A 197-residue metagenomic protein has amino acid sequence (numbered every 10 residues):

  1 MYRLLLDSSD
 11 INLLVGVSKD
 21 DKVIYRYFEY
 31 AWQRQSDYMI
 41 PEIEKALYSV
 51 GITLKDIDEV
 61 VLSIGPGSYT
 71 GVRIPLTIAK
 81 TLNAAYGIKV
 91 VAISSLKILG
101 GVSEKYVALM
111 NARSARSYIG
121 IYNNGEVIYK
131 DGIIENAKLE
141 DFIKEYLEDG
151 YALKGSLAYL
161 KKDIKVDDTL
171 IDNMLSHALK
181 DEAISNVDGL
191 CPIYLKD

Functional and structural regions predicted by a protein language model:
M1-K22, S36, V91-D197: Oxyanion-binding and handling regions
Y25-R26: A structural signal for short loop-to-beta-strand junctions that line the ligand-binding cleft of periplasmic/secreted
W32-L47: N-terminal phosphate-binding loop and adjacent alpha-helix
Y38-P41, T77, T81, I98: Short amphipathic alpha-helical face segments that pack within enzyme cores and frequently flank/anchor catalytic
I43-E59, F142-L147: Phosphate/pyrophosphate-binding loops at sites that engage ATP/ADP/AMP, CoA/4′-phosphopantetheine, polyphosphate
A46, A85, A178-E182: Change "in soluble alpha/beta enzymes" to "in soluble alpha/beta proteins
E59-V90: DPxDG-like acidic metal-binding loop motif
